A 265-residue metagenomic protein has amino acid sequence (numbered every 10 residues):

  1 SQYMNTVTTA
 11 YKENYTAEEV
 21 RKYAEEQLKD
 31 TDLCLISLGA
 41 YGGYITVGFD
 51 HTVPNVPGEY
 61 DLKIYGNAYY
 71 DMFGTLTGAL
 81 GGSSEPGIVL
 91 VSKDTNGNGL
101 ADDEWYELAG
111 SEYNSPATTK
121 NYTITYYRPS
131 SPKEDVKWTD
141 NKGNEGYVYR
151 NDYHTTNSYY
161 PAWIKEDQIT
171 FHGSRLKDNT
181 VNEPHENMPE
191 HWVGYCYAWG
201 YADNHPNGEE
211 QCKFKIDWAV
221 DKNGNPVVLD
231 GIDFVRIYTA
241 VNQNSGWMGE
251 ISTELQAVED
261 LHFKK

Functional and structural regions predicted by a protein language model:
S1-E85, G110-K265: A domain-level signal for the mature, folded cores of soluble proteins
G74-L80, T95-E104: Acidic, glycine-anchored loop motifs typical of Ca2+
L90-D94: Predominantly extracellular/luminal cell-surface or secreted proteins
E107: Conserved hydrophobic ligand-interaction patch in extracellular adhesion modules
